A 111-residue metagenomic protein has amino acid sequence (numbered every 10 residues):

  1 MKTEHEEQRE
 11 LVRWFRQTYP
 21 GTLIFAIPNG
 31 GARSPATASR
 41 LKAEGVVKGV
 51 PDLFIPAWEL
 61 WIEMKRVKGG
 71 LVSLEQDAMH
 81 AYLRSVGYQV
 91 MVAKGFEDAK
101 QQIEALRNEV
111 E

Functional and structural regions predicted by a protein language model:
M1-E111: Catalytic phosphate/metal-binding cores of nucleic-acid and nucleotide-processing enzymes, i.e., regions that mediate
